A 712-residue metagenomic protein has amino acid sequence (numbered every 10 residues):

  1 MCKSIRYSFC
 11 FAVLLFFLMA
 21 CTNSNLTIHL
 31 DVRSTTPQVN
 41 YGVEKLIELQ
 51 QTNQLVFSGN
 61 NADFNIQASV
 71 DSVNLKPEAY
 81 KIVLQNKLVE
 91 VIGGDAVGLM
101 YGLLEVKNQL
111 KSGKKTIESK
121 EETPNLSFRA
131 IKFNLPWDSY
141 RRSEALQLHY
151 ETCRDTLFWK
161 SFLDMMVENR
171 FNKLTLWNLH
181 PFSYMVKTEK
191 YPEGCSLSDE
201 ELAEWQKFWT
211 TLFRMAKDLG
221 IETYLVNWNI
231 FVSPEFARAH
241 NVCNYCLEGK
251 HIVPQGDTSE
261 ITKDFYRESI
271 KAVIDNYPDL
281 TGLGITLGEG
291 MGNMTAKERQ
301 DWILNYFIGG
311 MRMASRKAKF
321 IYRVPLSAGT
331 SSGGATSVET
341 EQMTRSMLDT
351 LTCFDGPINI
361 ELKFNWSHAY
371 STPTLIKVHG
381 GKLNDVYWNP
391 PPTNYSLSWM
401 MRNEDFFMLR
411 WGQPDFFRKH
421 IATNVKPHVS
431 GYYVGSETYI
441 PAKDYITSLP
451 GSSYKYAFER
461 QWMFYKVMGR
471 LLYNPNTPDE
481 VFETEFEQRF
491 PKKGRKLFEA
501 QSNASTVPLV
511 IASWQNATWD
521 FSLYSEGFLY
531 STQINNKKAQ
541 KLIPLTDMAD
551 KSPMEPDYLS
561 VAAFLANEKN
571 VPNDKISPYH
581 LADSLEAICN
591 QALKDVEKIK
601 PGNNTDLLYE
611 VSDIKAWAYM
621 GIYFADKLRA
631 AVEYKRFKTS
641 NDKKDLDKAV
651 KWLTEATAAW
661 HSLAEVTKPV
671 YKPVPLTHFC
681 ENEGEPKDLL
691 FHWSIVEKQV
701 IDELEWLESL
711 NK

Functional and structural regions predicted by a protein language model:
M1-T27: Bacterial Sec-dependent N-terminal signal peptides
N25-H29, R33-P37, G42-K45, L49 (+7 more regions): Feature activates predominantly on carbohydrate-active enzymes
L46, F158, F162, M166 (+12 more regions): Alpha-helical packing segments of well-folded alpha/beta enzyme cores
N53, D218-L219, A314-R316: Helix C-cap/helix->beta junction micro-motif
L55-E78, E90: Short, well-ordered secondary-structure micro-motifs within conserved domains or adaptor modules
D95, I131, M166, I285 (+2 more regions): Conserved, mostly hydrophobic/aromatic
N172, P192-D199, Q206, T211 (+4 more regions): Catalytic-core regions of glycoside hydrolase
S436-I446, P450-E685, L689-H692, L707-N711: C-terminal non-catalytic alpha-helical accessory regions
